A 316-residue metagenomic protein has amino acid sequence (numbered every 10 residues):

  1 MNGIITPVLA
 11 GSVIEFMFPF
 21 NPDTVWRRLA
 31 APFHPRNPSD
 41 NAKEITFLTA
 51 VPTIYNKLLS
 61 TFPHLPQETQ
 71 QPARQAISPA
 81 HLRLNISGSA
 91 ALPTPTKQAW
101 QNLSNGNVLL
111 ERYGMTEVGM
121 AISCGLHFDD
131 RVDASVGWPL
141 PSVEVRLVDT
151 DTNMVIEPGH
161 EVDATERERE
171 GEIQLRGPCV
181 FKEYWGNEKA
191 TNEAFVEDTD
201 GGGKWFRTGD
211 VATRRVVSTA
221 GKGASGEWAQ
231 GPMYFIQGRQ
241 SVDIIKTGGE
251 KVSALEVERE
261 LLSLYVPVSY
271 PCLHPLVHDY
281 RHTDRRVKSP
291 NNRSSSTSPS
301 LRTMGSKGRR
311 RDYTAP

Functional and structural regions predicted by a protein language model:
M1-L65, L84, L110: AMP-binding/adenylate-forming
L9-A10, I45-A50, L59-V132, E144: Gly/Ser/Thr-rich phosphate-binding loop
A31-K43, P63-A76, D151-V162, D198-G201 (+2 more regions): Alpha-helix termini
T53-N56, A90-A91, C179, Q240: Alpha-helix/helix-capping structural signal
S89, G114, G137, D210 (+1 more regions): Active-site glycine-centered loops adjacent to acidic/histidine catalytic or metal-binding residues that shape
W138-P139, M154-E197, Q240, T247-V252: Conserved ATP/PPi-binding loop(s) of AMP-dependent carboxylate-activating enzymes
W138-S142, F206: Short coil-to-beta-strand transition motifs
G177, K182-E183, N192-E193, G203-K204 (+1 more regions): AMP-binding/adenylate-forming catalytic core of the ANL superfamily
